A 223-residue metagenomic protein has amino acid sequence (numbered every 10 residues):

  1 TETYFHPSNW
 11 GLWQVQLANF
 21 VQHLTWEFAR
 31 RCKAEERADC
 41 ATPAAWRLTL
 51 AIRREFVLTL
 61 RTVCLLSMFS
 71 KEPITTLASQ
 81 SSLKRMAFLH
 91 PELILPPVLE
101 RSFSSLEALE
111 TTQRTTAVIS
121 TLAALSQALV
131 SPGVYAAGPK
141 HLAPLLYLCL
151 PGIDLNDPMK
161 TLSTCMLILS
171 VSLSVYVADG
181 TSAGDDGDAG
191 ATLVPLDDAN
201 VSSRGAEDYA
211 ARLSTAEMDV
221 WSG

Functional and structural regions predicted by a protein language model:
T1-R101, E110-H141, D198-G223: Alpha-solenoid helical repeat scaffolds
F5, P43, A143-L146, D154-T161 (+1 more regions): Very long, low-complexity or repeat-rich scaffold/adaptor subunits of large eukaryotic multiprotein assemblies
